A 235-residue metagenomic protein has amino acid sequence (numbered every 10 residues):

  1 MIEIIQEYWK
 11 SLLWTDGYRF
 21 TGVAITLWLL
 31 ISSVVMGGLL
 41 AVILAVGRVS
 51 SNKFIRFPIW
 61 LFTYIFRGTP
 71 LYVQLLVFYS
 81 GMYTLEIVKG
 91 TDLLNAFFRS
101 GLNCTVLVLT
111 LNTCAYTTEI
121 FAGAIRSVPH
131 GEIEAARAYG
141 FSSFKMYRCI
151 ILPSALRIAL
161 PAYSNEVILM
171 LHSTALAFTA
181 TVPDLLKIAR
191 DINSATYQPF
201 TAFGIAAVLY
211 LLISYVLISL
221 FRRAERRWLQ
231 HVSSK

Functional and structural regions predicted by a protein language model:
M1-K235: Transmembrane alpha-helices and adjacent helix-loop boundaries
